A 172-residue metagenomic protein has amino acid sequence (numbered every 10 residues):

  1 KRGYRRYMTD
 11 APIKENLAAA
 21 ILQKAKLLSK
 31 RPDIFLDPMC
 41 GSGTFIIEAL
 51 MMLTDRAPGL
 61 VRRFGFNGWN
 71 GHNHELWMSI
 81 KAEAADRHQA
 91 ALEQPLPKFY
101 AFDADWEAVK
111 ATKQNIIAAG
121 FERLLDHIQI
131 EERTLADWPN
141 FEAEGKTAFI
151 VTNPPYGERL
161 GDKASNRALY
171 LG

Functional and structural regions predicted by a protein language model:
K1-R6: Non-catalytic substrate-recognition/targeting regions of SAM-dependent transferases
I13-D137: Conserved S-adenosyl-L-methionine
P95-L96, E144-K146: Short loop/turn elements that form and flank the Walker-type P-loop nucleotide-binding site in RecA-like NTPase cores
D137-E144: Short conserved loop adjoining the S-adenosyl-L-methionine
K146-N153: Short SAM/SAH-binding signature in class I
P155-R159: A short, flexible beta-alpha/helix-coil linker loop
G161-G172: Glycine-rich S-adenosyl-L-methionine
